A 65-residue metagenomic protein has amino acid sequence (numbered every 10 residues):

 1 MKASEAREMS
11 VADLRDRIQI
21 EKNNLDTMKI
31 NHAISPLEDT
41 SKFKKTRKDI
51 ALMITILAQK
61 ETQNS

Functional and structural regions predicted by a protein language model:
M1-S65: Extended, charge-rich alpha-helical interface modules
